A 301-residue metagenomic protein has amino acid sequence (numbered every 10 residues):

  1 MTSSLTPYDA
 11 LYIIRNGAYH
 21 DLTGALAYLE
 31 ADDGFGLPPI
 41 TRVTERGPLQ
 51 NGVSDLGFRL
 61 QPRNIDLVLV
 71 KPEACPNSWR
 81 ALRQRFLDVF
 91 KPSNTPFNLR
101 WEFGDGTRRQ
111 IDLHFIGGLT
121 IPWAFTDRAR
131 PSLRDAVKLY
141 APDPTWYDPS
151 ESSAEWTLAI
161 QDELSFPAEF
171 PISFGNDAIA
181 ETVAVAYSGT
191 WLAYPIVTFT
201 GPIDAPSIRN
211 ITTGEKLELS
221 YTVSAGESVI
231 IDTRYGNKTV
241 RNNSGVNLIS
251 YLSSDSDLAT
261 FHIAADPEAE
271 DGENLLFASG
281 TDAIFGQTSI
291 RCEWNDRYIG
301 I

Functional and structural regions predicted by a protein language model:
M1-R46: Polar/acidic, low-complexity leader/linker segments enriched in S/T/G and N/D
E30-D66, T120-A124: Short, solvent-exposed beta-alpha or beta-beta edge segments that form flexible loop/patches at the rim of ligand
P48-N77, A129-P144, N274: Oligomerization/assembly interface segments of phage tail-like spikes and tubes
R59-R63, K91-S93, A129-L133, G189-A193 (+2 more regions): Solvent-exposed loop and beta-edge segments used for protein-protein assembly and interaction
P72-T120, L275-F277: Short, acidic/charged, Gly/Pro-enriched secondary-structure junctions
R83-F97, P149-S165: Charged, amphipathic alpha-helical segments and their flanking helix caps
R100-E151, Y298-I301: Short beta-strand and beta-hairpin "edge-sheet" elements
S152-I301: Intrinsically disordered, low-complexity segments enriched in serine, threonine, and glycine
